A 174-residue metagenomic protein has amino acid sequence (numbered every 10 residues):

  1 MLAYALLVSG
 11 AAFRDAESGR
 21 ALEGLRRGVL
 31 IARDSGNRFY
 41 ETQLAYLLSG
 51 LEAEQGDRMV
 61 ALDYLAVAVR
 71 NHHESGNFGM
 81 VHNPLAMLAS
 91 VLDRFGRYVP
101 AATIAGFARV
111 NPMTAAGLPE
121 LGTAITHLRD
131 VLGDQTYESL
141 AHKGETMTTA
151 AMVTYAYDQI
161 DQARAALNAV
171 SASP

Functional and structural regions predicted by a protein language model:
M1-S18, L30, F39-Q55, R70 (+2 more regions): Tandem amphipathic alpha-helical repeat scaffolds
A5, A21-G28, L44, A61-A68 (+1 more regions): Tetratricopeptide repeat
R26-N37, A66-N77, G106-P112: Amphipathic alpha-helical segments of tetratricopeptide repeats
L85, R97-P174: C-terminal non-catalytic interaction modules
